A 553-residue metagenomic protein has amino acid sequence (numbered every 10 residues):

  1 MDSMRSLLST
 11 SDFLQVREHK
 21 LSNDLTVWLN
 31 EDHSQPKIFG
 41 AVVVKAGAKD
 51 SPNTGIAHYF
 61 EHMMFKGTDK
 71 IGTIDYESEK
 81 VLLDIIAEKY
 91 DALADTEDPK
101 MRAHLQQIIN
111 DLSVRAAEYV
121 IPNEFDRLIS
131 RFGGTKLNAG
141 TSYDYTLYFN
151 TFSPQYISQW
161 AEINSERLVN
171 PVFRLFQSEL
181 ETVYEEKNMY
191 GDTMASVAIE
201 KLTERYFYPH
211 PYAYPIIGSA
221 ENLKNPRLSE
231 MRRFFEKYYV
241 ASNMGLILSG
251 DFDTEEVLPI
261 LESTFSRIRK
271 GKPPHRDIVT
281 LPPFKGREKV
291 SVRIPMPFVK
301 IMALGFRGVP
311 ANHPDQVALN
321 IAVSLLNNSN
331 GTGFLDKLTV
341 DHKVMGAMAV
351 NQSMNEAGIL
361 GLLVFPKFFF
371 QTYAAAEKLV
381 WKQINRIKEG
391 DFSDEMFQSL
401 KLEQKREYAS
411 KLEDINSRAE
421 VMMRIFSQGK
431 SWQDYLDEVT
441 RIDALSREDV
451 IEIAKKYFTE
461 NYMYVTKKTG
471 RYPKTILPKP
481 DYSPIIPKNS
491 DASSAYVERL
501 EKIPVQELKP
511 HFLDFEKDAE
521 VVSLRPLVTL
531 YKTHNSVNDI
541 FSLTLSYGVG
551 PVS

Functional and structural regions predicted by a protein language model:
M1-W28, D253-R293, I301, D336 (+1 more regions): Proteolytic maturation boundary segments
W28-N30, Q35-D50, I56-Y59, T73-E166 (+7 more regions): M16 family metallopeptidases and their MPP-like homologs
I56-M64, A322: Active-site His/Glu-centered metal-binding helix of metallohydrolases
H62-T73: Catalytic Zn2+-binding segment of zinc metalloproteases
Y143-L147, Q177-M189: Short, glycine/charge-rich beta-strand/loop segments that flank catalytic centers and engage negatively charged groups
F173, L180-E181, A195, I199 (+2 more regions): Non-catalytic, conformational "gating/processing" segments within enzyme and secreted inhibitor domains
Y184-D192, T280-I294, K401-K411: Short, conserved secondary-structure transition motifs
